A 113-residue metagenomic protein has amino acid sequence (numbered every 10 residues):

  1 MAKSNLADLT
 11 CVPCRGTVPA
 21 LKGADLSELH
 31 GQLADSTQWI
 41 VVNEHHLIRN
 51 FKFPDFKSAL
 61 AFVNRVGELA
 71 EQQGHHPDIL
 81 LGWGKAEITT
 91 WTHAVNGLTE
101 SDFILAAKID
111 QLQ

Functional and structural regions predicted by a protein language model:
M1-T37, V41-L60, N64-K85, T89-Q113: Long, contiguous binding/interaction regions
